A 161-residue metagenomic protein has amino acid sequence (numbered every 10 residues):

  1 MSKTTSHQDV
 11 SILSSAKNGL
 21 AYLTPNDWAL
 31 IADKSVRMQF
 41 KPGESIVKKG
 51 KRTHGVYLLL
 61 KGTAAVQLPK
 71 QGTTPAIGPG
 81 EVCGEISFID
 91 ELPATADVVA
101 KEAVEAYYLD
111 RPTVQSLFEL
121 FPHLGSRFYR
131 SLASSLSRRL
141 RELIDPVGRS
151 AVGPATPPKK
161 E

Functional and structural regions predicted by a protein language model:
M1-E161: Cytosolic regulatory regions built on CNB/CRP/Popeye-like sensor folds
